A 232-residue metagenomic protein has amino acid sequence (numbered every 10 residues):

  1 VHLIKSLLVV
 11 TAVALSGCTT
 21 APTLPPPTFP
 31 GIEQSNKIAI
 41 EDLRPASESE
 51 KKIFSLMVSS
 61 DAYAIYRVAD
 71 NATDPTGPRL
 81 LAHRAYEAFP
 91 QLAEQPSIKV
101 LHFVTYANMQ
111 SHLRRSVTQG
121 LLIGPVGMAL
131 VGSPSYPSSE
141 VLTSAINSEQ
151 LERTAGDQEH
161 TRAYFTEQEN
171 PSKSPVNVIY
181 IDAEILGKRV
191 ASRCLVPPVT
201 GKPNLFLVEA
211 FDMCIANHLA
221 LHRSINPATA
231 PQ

Functional and structural regions predicted by a protein language model:
V1-T20: Sec-dependent bacterial lipoprotein signal peptides
K5-S6, L113, P203: Hydrophobic alpha-helical segments and their boundary regions
L7-V10, I32, L92, K173: A generic structural signal for short, solvent-exposed coil/turn residues that cap or connect secondary-structure
C18-L121, A228-Q232: A structural "domain/chain start" motif
A21-L24, Q91-G187: Surface-exposed short loop/turn segments
M57-T73, A163-P231: Short secondary-structure boundary motifs at beta->alpha junctions and helix caps
